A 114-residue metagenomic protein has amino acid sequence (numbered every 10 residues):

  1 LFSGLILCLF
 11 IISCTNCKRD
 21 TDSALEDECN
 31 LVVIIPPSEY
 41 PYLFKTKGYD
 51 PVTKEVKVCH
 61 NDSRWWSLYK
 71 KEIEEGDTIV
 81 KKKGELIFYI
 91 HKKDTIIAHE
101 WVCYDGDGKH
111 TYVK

Functional and structural regions predicted by a protein language model:
L1-K114: Bimodal feature
